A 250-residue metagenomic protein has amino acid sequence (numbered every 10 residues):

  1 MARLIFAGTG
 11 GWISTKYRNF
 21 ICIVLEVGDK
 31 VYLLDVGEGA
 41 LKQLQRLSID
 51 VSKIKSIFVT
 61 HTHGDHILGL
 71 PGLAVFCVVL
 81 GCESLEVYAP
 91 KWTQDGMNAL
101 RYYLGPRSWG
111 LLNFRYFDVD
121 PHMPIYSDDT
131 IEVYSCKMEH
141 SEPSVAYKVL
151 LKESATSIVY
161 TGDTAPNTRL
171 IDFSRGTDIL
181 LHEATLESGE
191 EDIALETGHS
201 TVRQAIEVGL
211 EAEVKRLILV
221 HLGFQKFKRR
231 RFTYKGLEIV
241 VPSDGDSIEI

Functional and structural regions predicted by a protein language model:
M1-L47, S144-G162, I179: Conserved beta-strand hairpin/beta-sheet module of binuclear metal-dependent hydrolase folds, prominently
W12, G39, D65, D95 (+1 more regions): Conserved Rossmann-like nucleotide-cofactor binding loop
S14-K16, D118-S188: Active-site-proximal loop/helix segment associated with metal-binding centers of metalloenzymes
L33-G37, K55-D65, P90, I158-T164 (+3 more regions): Active-site neighborhood of phospho(di)ester-bond hydrolases with catalytic His/Asp-centered motifs
G39-Y88: Active-site metal-binding motif and surrounding structural segment of the metallo-beta-lactamase
I49-S52, E83, G110, D129 (+2 more regions): Structured loop/turn residues at beta-strand edges in well-structured enzyme cores
E86, P90-S144, P242-D244: Metallo-beta-lactamase
A165-E249: Cap/insert and terminal regions of metallo-dependent hydrolase folds
